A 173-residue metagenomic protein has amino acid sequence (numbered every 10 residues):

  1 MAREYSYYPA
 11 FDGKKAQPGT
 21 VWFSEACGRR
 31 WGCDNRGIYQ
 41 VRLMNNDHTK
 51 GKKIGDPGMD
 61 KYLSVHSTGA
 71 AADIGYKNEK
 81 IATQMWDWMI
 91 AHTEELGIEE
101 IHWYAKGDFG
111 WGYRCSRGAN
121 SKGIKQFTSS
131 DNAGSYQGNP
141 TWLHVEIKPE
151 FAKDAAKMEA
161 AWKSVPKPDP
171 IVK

Functional and structural regions predicted by a protein language model:
M1-A119, D131, P140-I147: Secreted/periplasmic proteins that engage bacterial cell-wall peptidoglycan
M1-Y8, T141, E146-K173: Low-complexity, Gly/Ser/Thr/Pro-rich intrinsically disordered linker/tail segments
T93, S121, S164-P168: Short, low-complexity, polar/charged sequence segments that are solvent-exposed and flexible
G134: Acidic, glycine-anchored loop motifs typical of Ca2+
